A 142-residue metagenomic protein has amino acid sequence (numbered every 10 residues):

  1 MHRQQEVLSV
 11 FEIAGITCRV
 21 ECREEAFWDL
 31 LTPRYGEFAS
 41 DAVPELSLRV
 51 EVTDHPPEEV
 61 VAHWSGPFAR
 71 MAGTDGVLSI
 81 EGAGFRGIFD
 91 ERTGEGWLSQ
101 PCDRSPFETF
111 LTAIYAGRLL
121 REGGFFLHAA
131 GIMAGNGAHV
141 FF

Functional and structural regions predicted by a protein language model:
M1-A138, F142: A noncatalytic interaction/capping subdomain that flanks phosphate/NTP-handling catalytic cores
